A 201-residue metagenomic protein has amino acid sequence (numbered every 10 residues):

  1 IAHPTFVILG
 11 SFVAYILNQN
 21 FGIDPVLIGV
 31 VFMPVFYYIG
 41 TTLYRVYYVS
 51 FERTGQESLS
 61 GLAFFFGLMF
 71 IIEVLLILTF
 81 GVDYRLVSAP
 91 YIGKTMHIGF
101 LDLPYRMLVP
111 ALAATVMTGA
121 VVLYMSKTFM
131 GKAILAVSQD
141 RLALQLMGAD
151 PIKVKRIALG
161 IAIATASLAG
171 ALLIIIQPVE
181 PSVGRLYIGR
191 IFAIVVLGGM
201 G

Functional and structural regions predicted by a protein language model:
I1-G10, P25, G55-L59, M130-A133 (+4 more regions): Short, non-helical or kinked segments that cap or interrupt transmembrane helices
A2-T42, V46: Membrane-embedded helix boundary and interhelical linker motif in transport proteins
S11-Y15, F32-I39, F66-L75, A113-V122 (+1 more regions): Hydrophobic core segments of alpha-helical transmembrane domains in multi-pass membrane transport and ion-translocation
N20, I28, Y38-D83, K127-T128 (+1 more regions): Short loop segments and helix-boundary regions at transmembrane helix junctions of multi-pass inner-membrane proteins
G22-P34, L159-G201: Transmembrane alpha-helical segments in multi-pass inner-membrane proteins
V82-K94: Peri-membrane helix termini and adjoining interfacial loops of integral membrane proteins
D102-G184: Helix-loop-helix "hairpin" substructures at the membrane interface of multi-pass membrane proteins
